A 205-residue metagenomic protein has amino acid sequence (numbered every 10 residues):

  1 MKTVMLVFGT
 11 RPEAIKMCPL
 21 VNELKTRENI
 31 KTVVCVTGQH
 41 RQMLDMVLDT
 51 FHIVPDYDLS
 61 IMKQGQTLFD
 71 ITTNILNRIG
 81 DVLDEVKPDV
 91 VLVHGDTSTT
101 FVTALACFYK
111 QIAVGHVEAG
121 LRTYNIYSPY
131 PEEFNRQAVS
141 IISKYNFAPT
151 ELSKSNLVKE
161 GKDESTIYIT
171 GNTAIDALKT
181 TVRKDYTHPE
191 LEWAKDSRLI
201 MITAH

Functional and structural regions predicted by a protein language model:
M1-G38: N-terminal subdomain of nucleotide-sugar transferases
T3, D89-V90, L199: Structural motif
N29-N74, R78: Conserved nucleotide-sugar phosphate-binding/catalytic loop shared by glycosyltransferases and other
T37, R41-Q42, I142-A204: A nucleotide-sugar donor-handling region in carbohydrate enzymes
L76-K87: Short, well-structured alpha-helical segments in soluble
L92-K110: An aromatic- and histidine-rich active-site surface loop
G115-Y130, K144: A short, histidine- and acid-enriched strand-loop-helix "catalytic/donor-clamping" loop that lines the nucleotide-sugar
E133-Y145: Membrane-proximal helix-turn-helix segments that form the acceptor-binding/catalytic region of lipid-linked
